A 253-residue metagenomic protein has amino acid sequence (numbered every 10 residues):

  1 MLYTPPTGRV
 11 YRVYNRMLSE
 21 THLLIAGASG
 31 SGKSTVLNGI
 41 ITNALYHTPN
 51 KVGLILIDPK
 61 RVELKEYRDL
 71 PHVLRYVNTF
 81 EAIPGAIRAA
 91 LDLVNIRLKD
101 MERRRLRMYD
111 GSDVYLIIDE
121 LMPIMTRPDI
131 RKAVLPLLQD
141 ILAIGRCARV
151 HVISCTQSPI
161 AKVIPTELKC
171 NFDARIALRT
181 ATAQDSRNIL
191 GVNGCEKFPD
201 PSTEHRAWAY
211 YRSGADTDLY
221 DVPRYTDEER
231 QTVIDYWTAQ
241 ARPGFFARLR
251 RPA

Functional and structural regions predicted by a protein language model:
M1-E102, V114-Y115, M122-A181, L190 (+5 more regions): P-loop NTPase catalytic phosphate-binding loop
M1-L2, H205-S213: Short polybasic amphipathic segments
L106-V114: Short basic/glycine-enriched coil/helix segment immediately N-terminal to the Walker B
S186-R187: Conserved beta-strand-loop-alpha-helix hinge in the C-terminal portion of ABC ATPase nucleotide-binding domains
T217: The conserved phosphate-sensing helix
